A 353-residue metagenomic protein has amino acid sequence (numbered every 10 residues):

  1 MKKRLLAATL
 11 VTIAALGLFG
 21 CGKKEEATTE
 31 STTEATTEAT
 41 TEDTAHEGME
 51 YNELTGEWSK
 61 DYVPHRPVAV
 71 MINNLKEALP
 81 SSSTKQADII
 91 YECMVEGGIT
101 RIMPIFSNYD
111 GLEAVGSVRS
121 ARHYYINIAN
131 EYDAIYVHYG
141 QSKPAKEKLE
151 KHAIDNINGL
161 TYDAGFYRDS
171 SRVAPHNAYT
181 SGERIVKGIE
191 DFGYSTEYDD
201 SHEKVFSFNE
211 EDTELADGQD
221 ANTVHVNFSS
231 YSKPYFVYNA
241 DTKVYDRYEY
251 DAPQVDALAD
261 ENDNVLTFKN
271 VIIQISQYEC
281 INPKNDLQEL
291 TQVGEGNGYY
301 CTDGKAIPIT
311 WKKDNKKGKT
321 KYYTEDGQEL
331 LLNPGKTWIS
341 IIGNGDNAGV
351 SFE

Functional and structural regions predicted by a protein language model:
M1-A7: Positively charged n-region of N-terminal signal peptides that target proteins for export
A7-I13: Sec-dependent N-terminal signal peptides
G17-G20: C-terminal motif of bacterial Sec signal peptides marking the signal peptidase cleavage site
G22-K24: Bacterial signal peptide processing site
E30, E34-A87, Y91, E96-E353: A surface/extracellular/periplasmic glyco- and lipid-processing/surface-interacting theme
